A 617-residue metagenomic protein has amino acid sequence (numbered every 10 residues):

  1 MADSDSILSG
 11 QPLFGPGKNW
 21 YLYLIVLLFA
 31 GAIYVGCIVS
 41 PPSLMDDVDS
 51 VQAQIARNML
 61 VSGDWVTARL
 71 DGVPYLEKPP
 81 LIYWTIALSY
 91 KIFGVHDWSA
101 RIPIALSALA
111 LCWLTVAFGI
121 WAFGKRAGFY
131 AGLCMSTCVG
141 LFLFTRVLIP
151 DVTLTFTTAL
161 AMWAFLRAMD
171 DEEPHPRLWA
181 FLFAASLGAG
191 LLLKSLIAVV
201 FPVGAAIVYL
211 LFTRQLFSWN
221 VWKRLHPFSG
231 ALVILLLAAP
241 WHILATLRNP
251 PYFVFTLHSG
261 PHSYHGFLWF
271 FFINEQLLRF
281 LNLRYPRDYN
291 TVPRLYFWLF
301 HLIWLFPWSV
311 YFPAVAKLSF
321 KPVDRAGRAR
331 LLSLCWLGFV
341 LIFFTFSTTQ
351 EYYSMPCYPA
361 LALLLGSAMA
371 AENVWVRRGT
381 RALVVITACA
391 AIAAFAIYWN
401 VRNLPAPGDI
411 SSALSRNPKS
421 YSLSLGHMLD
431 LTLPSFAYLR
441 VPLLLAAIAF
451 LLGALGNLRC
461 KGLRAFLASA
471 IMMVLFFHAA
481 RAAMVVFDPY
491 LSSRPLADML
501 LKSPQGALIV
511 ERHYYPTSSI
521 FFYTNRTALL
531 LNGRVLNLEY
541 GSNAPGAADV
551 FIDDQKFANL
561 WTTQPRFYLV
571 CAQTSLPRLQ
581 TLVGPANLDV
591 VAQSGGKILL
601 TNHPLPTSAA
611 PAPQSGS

Functional and structural regions predicted by a protein language model:
A2-R381, W399-V401, A437: Membrane-integral, polyisoprenol-dependent glycosyltransferases of the GT-C/oligosaccharyltransferase superfamily
A2-Y23, F181, A185, V315-S617: Membrane-embedded architecture of ER/inner-membrane glycosylation machinery
